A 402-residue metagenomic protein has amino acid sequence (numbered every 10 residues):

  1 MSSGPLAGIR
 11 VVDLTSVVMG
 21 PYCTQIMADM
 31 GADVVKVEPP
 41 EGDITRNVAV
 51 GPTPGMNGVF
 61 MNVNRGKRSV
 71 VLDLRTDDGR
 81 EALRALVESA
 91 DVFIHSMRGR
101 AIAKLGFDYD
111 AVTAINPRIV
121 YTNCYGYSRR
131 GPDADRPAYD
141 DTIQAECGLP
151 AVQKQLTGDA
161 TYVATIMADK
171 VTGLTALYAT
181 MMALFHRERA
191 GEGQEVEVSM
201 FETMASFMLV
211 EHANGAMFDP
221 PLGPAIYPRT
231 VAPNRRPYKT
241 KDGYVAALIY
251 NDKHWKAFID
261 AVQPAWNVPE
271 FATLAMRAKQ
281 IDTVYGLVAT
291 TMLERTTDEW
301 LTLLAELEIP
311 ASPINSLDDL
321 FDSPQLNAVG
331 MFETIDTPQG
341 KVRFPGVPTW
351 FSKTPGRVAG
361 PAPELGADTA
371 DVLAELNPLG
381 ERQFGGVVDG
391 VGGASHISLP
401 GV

Functional and structural regions predicted by a protein language model:
M1-E192, L287, I335, E364 (+1 more regions): N-terminal helix-loop segment corresponding to the beta1-alpha1 unit of nucleotide/adenylate-binding folds
E41, G126-S128, M200-A205, D242-Y244 (+3 more regions): Glycine-rich beta-alpha junction loops
N47-A49, N214-A225, S323-D336: Short, surface-exposed loop/helix-turn segments at secondary-structure junctions that function as lids/hinges flanking
A160-V171, G193-E195, A225-R229, P233-R235 (+3 more regions): A short glycine-threonine-serine/GTX helix/turn-capping micro-motif
G173-G193, S206-A216, I259-W266: Oxidoreductase and adenylate-handling cofactor-binding alpha/beta cores
G193-F201, L303, G385-G386: Beta-strand segments within the central parallel beta-sheet cores of soluble alpha/beta enzyme folds
P233-L307, A311, P400: Aromatic-enriched alpha-helical interface/lid elements that frame and gate functional surfaces
E306-A359: A glycine-rich dinucleotide-binding beta-alpha-beta segment and adjacent secondary-structure elements that constitute
